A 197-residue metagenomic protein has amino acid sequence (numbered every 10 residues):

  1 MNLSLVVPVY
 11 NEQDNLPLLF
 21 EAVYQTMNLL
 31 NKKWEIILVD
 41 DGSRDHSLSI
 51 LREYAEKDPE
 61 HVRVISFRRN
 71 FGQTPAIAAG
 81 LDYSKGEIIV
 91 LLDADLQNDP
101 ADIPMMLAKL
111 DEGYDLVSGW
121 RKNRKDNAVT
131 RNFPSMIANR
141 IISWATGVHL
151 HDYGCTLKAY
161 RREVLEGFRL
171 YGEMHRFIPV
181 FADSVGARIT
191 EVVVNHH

Functional and structural regions predicted by a protein language model:
N2-S4, E35: Cell-envelope/extracellular polymer assembly enzymes that use nucleotide-activated donors
E12-M27: Short, well-formed alpha-helical segments that are part of the catalytic scaffolds of diverse glycosyltransferases
E12-N15, S43, Q73, D99: Donor nucleotide-sugar binding loop of glycosyltransferases
W34-I37, L48-Y83: Conserved donor nucleotide-binding strand/loop of the catalytic core
D40-S49, L96-Q97: A conserved acidic beta->alpha catalytic loop
I65-R69, Q73-Y83, P100-S184, H197: Acceptor/aglycone-binding surface of glycosyltransferases and processive sugar-polymer synthases
I89: Short aromatic/hydrophobic "clamp" motif used to bind/position activated sugar donors
A187-R188, V193-H197: Active-site donor/metal-binding and catalytic loop motifs of nucleotide-sugar-dependent glycosylation enzymes
